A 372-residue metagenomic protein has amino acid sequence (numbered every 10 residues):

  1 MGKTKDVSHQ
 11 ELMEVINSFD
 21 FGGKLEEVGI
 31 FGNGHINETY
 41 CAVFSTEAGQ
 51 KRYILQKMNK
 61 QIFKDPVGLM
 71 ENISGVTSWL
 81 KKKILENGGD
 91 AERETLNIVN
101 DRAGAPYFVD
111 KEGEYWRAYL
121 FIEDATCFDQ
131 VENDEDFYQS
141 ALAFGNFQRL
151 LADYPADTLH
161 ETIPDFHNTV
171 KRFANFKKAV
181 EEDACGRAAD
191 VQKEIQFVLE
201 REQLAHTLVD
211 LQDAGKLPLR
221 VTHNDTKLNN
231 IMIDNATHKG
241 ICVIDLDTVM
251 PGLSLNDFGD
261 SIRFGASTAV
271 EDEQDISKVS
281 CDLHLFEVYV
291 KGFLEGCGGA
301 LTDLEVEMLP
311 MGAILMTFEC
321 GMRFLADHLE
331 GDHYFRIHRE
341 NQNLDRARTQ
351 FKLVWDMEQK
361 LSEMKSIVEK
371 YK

Functional and structural regions predicted by a protein language model:
M1-G29: Juxta-kinase regulatory segment immediately upstream of eukaryotic protein kinase catalytic domains
K3-T4, I30-N33, I54-K57, F63-V67 (+6 more regions): ATP-dependent phospho-/nucleotidyl transfer catalytic cores
E11, N72, Q139, A143 (+3 more regions): Charged catalytic carboxylate motif
E27-S45, G49-E181, G252-S254, G265 (+5 more regions): Conserved ATP-binding subdomain of kinase catalytic cores across diverse folds
K64, D234-K291, G298, I337-N343: Active-site Asp-x-Gly
K111, P218-H223, M250, L285 (+2 more regions): Secondary-structure capping and boundary motifs in well-ordered enzyme cores
K171, E287-K365: Helix-rich C-terminal or lid/interface subdomains of diverse kinases
